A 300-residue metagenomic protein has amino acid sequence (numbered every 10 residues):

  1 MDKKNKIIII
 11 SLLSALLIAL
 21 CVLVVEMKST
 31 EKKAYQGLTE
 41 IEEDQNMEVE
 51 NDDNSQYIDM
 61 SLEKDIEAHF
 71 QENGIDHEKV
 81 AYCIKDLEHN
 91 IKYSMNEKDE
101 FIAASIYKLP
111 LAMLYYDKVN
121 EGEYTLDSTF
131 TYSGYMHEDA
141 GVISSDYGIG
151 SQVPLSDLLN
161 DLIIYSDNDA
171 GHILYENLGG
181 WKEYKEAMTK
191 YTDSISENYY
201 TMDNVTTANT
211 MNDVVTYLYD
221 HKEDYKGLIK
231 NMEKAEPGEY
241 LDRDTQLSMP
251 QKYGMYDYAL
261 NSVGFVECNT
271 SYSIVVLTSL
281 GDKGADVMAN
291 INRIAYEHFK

Functional and structural regions predicted by a protein language model:
D2-G74, K92, K182, T216-E236 (+1 more regions): Structured C-terminal helix/loop/strand segments within mature extracytoplasmic catalytic/sensor domains
E50-E63, D146-D224, N231: Active-site-adjacent helix/loop patches that line small-molecule binding or acyl-intermediate pockets
D76, Y116-S128, G179-E186, K190-I195 (+3 more regions): Bacterial peptidoglycan biogenesis and beta-lactam-recognition machinery
D76-E100: Short, conserved catalytic-motif segment at the N-terminal edge
A81-K85, S94, P110, T131 (+1 more regions): Soluble periplasmic/extracytoplasmic beta-strand elements of cell-envelope proteins
K85-L87, L162-S166, L174-N177, K252-M255 (+2 more regions): Active-site-proximal beta-strand/loop segments in catalytic clefts of secreted hydrolases
N90, F101-F130, L162, I274: Active-site SXXK
V119-S156, Y175: Active-site-proximal loop and beta-strand segments within enzyme catalytic domains
